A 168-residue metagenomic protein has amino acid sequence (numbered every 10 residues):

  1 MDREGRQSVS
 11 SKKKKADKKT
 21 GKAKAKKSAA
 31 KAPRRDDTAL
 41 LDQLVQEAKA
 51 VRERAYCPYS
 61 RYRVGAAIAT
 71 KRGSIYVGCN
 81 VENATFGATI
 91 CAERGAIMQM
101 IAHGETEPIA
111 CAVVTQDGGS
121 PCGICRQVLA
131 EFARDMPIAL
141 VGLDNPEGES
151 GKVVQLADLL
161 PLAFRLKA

Functional and structural regions predicted by a protein language model:
M1-S8: Short, Lys/Arg-enriched N-terminal segments with co-localized hydrophobic residues within the first ~10-30 amino acids
S10-R54, H103-A168: C-terminal binding/interaction regions
A48, A66-A67, A96, M100: Small-residue (primarily alanine) positions within well-ordered alpha-helices, especially packing/interaction faces
Y56-Y59: Short Gly/Pro-enriched turn/cap motifs at secondary-structure boundaries
R61-T70: Short beta-strand scaffold segments in enzyme catalytic cores
C79-R94: Compact, glycine-rich, soluble single-domain proteins
I90-I109: Short, charged low-complexity linear segments at domain edges
